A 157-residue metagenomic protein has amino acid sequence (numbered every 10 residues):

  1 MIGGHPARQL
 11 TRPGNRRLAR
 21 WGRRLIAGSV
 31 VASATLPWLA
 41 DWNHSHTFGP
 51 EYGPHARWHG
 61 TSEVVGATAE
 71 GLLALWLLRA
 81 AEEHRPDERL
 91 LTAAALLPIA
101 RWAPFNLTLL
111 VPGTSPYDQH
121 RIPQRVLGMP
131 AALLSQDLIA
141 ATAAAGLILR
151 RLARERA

Functional and structural regions predicted by a protein language model:
M1-A157: Short amphipathic, positively biased membrane-proximal segments that drive organelle/inner-membrane targeting
